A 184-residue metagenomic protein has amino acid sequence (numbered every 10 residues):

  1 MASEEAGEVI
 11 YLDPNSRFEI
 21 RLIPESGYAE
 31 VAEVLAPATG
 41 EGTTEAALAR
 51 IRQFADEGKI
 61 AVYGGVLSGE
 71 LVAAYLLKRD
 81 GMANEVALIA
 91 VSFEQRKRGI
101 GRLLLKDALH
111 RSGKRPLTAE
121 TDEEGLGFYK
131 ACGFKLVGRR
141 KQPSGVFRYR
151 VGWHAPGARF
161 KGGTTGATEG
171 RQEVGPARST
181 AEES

Functional and structural regions predicted by a protein language model:
E4-A49, G64, G157: Short amphipathic alpha-helix that is part of the acyltransferase structural core
T44, A87-L88, E94-R96, G127-A131: Acidic/histidine-enriched, beta-strand-rich ligand/metal-binding domains
R52-G58: Short loop/turn motifs at secondary-structure junctions and domain boundaries
G64, E70-K78, E85-A90: Conserved beta-strand in the GNAT
V91, K97-H110: Conserved acetyl-CoA-binding loop-helix of GNAT-fold acetyltransferases
R111-E124: Conserved GNAT acetyl-CoA-binding A-motif
E123-V146: Conserved active-site alpha-helix within GNAT-family acetyltransferase domains
